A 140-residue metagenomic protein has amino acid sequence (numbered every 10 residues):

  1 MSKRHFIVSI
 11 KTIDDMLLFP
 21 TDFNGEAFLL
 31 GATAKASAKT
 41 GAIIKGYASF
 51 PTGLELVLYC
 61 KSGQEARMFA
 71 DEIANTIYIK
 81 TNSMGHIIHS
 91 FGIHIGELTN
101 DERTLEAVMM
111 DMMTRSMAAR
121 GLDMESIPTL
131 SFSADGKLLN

Functional and structural regions predicted by a protein language model:
S2-H5, I13-A34, A48, Q64-M68: Conserved long alpha-helical elements within nucleotide-processing catalytic cores of c-di-GMP signaling and class III
H5-I7, V57: Conserved hydrophobic/aromatic beta-strand scaffold that supports enzyme active sites
S9-T12, C60: Flexible glycine-/small-residue-rich
P20, N24, Q64-M68, T99-M110 (+2 more regions): Catalytic cores and conserved motifs of cyclic dinucleotide signaling enzymes
L30-I43, E65-I88, M110-S116: Alpha-helical scaffold within the catalytic cores of cyclic-nucleotide enzymes
Y47-Y59, M84-D111, P128-L130: A short glycine-enriched loop-to-beta-strand structural element that forms part of the catalytic core of nucleotide
